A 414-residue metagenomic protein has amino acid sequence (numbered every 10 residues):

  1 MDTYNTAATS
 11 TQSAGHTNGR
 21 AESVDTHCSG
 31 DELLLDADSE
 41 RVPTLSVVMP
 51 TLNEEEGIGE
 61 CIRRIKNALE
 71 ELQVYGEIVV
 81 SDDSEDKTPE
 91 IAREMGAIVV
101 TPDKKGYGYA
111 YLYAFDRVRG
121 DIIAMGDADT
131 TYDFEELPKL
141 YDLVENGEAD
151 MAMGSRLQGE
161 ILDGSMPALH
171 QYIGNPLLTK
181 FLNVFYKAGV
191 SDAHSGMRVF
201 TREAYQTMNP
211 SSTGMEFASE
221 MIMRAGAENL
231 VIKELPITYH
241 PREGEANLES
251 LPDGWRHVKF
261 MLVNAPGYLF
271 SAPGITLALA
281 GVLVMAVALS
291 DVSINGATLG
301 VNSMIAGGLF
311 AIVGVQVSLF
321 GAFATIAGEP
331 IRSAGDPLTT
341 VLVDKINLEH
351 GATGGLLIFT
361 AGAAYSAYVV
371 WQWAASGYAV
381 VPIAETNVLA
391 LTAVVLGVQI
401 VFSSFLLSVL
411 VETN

Functional and structural regions predicted by a protein language model:
M1-N67, V74: N-proximal low-complexity "stem/linker" segments adjacent to membrane-targeting elements
M1-S23, G267-N414: Terminal low-complexity segments of carbohydrate-biosynthetic enzymes
T6-A8, M95, V100-R117, I122-M125 (+2 more regions): Acceptor/aglycone-binding surface of glycosyltransferases and processive sugar-polymer synthases
L33, E54-G57, S84, Y107 (+1 more regions): Donor nucleotide-sugar binding loop of glycosyltransferases
V47, I58, I65, A114 (+7 more regions): Residue-level signature of catalytic and energy-coupling elements of molecular machines, predominantly ATP/GTP-dependent
V80-P89: A conserved acidic beta->alpha catalytic loop
S81, G126-A128: Catalytic metal- and UDP-sugar-binding loop of GT-A-like glycosyltransferases, i.e., residues flanking the conserved
A188-G189, S211-T213, I222-Y239: Catalytic donor-sugar/metal-binding loop of nucleotide-sugar-dependent glycosyltransferases
